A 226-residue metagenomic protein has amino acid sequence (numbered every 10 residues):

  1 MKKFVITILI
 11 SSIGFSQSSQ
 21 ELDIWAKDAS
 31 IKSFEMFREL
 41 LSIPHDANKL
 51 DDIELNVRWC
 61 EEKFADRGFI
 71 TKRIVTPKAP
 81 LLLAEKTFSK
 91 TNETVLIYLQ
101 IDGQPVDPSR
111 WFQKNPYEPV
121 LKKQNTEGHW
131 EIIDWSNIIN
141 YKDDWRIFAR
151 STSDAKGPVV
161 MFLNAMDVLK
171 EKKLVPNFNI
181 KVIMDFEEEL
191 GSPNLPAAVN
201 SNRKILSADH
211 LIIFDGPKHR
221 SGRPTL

Functional and structural regions predicted by a protein language model:
M1, T91-N92, L206-S207: Short, well-ordered loop/turn elements at secondary-structure boundaries
K2-K3, K156: A general lysine-centric signal
K3-S16: Sec-dependent N-terminal signal peptides
I6, S89-T91, T126, E189-G191 (+1 more regions): Generic "edge-of-domain/loop-turn" microfeature
S18-F148, L169-F178: Acidic/His- and Gly-rich active-site-bordering loop/insert found across diverse amide/peptide-bond hydrolases
R146-L226: Acidic/histidine-rich catalytic neighborhood of metal-dependent amide-processing enzymes
